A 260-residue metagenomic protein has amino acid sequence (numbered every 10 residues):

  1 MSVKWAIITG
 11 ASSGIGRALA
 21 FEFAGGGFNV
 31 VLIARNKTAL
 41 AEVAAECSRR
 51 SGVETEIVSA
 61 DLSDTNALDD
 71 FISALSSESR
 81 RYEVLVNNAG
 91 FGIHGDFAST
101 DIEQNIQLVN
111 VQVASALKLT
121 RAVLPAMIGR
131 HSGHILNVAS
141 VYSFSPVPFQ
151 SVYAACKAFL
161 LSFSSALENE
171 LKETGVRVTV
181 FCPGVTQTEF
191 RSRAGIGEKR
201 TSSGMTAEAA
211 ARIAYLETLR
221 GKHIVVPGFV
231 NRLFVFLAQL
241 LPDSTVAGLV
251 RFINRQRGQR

Functional and structural regions predicted by a protein language model:
G10-S13: Conserved glycine-rich cofactor-binding loop
G26-E42: Conserved glycine-rich Rossmann-like NAD(P)H-binding loop of the short-chain dehydrogenase/reductase
N88-I93: Conserved NAD(P)H cofactor-binding loop of Rossmann-fold oxidoreductase domains
D96-A98, Q104-V109: Substrate-binding pocket helix/loop in short-chain dehydrogenase/reductase
T120, C156: Active-site helix of classical SDR
S140: Residue(s) in the substrate-gating loop at a strand-loop-helix junction that position the organic substrate next
E168, K172-L233, L240, S244: SDR active-site lid
